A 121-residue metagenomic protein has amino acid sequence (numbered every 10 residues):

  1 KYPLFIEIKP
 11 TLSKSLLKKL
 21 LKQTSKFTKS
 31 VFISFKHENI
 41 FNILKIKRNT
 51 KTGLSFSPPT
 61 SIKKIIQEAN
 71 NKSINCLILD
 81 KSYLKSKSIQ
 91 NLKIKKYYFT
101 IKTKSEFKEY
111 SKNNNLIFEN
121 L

Functional and structural regions predicted by a protein language model:
K1-T60, K72-L84: Metal-dependent phosphodiesterase/phospholipase catalytic core, i.e., the His/Asp/Glu-rich active-site region
G53-L121: C-terminal active-site rim and adjoining tail of enzyme catalytic domains
